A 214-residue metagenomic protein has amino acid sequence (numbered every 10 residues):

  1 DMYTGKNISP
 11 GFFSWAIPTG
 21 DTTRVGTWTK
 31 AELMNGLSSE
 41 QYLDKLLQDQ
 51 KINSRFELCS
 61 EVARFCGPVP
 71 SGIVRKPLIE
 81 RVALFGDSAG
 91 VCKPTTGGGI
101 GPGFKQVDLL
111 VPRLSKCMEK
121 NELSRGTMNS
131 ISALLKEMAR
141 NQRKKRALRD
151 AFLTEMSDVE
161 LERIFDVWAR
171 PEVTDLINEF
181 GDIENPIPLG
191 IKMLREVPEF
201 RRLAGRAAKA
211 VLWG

Functional and structural regions predicted by a protein language model:
D1-D44: Conserved FAD-binding catalytic core of PHBH/FMO-like flavoproteins
K6, P10, L37, G97 (+4 more regions): Electropositive phosphate-/nucleotide-binding environments in soluble metabolic enzymes
P10, I17-G20, F56, S60-G67 (+2 more regions): Mobile, glycine/GP-rich and aromatic-enriched active-site lid/loop segments adjacent to catalytic centers
A16, T29-A31, D44-L46, I52-F56 (+4 more regions): Short, surface-exposed, polar/charged, turn-prone segments marking secondary-structure boundaries
V25, R55-F56, L123, R140: Secondary-structure boundary/capping residues
M34-L114, M118-E119, S130: FAD/FMN-dependent oxidoreductases across multiple families
P112-G214: C-terminal helical "tail/cap" subdomain of flavin- and related membrane-associated enzymes
